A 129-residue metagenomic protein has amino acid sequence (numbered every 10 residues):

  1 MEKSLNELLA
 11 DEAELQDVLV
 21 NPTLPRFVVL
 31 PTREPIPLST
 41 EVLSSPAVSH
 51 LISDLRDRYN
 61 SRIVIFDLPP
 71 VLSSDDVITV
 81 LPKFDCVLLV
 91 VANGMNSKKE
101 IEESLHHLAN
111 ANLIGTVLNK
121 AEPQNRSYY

Functional and structural regions predicted by a protein language model:
M1-Y129: P-loop NTP-binding module
